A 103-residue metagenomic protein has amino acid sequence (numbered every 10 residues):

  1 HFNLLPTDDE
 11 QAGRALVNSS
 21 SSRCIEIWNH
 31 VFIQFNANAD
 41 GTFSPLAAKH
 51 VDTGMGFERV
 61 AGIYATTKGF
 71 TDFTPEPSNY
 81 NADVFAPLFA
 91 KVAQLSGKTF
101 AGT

Functional and structural regions predicted by a protein language model:
H1-T103: Structured aminoacyl-transfer and RNA-binding surfaces used for tRNA recognition/handling in the translation apparatus
